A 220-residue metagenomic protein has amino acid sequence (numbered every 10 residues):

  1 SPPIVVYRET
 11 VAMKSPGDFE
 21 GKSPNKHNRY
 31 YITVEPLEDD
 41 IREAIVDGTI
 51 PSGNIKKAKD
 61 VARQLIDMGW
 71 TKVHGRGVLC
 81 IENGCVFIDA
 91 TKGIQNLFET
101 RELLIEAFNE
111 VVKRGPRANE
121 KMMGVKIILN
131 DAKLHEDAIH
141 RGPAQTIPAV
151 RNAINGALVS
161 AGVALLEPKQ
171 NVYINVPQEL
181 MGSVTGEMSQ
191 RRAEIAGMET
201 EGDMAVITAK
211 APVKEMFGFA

Functional and structural regions predicted by a protein language model:
S1-A220: Accessory interaction regions appended to the cores of large information-processing enzymes
